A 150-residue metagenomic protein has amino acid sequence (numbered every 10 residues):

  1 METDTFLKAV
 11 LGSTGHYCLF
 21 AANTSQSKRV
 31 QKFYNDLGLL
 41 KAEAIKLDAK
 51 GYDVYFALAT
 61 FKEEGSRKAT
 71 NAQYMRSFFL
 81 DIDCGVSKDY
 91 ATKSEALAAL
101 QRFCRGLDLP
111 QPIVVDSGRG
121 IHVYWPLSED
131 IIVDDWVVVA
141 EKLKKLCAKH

Functional and structural regions predicted by a protein language model:
M1-S77, G85-S94: DNA replication initiation on ssDNA origins
V10, V30, V54, I82 (+5 more regions): Extended aliphatic helical segments
G12-T14, K46-D53, Q101-Q111, K145-H150: Structural alpha-beta junctions
Y55-L58, R67, M75, F79 (+5 more regions): Generic hydrophobic/packing signal
S77-L80, C104, L109-D135: Histidine-centered divalent-metal-coordination microenvironment in nucleic-acid enzymes
D89-G106, L127-H150: Helical (often loop-to-helix) elements that flank the catalytic cores of nucleotide-handling enzymes
